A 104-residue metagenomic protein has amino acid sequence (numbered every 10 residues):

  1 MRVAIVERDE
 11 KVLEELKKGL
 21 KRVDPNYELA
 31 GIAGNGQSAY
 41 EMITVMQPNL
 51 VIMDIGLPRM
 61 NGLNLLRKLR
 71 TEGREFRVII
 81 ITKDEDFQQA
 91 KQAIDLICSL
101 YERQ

Functional and structural regions predicted by a protein language model:
M1-R2: Non-catalytic signal-transmission and effector/linker regions of two-component phosphorelay proteins
E7: Conserved acidic carboxylate
E10, G36-Q37, D84: Alpha-helix N-cap/helix-start capping motif
E10-G31: Two-component/phosphorelay signaling modules centered on CheY-like receiver
G31-A33, E102: Residues embedded in well-ordered beta-strands within globular domains across many folds
G34-N35, L57: ABC transporter nucleotide-binding domains
Y40-E41, V45-Q104: CheY-like receiver
